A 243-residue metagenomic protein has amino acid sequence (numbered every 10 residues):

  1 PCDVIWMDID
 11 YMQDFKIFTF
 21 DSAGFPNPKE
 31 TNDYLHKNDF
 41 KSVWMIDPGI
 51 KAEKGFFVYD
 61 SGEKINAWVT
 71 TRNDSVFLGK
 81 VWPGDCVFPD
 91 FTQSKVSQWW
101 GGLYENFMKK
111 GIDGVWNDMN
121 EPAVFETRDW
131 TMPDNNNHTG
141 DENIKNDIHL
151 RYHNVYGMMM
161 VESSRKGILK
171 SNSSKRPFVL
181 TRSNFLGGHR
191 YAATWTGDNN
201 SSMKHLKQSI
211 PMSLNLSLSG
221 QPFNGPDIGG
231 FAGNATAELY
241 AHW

Functional and structural regions predicted by a protein language model:
P1-W243: Catalytic-domain carbohydrate-binding cleft regions of carbohydrate-active enzymes
